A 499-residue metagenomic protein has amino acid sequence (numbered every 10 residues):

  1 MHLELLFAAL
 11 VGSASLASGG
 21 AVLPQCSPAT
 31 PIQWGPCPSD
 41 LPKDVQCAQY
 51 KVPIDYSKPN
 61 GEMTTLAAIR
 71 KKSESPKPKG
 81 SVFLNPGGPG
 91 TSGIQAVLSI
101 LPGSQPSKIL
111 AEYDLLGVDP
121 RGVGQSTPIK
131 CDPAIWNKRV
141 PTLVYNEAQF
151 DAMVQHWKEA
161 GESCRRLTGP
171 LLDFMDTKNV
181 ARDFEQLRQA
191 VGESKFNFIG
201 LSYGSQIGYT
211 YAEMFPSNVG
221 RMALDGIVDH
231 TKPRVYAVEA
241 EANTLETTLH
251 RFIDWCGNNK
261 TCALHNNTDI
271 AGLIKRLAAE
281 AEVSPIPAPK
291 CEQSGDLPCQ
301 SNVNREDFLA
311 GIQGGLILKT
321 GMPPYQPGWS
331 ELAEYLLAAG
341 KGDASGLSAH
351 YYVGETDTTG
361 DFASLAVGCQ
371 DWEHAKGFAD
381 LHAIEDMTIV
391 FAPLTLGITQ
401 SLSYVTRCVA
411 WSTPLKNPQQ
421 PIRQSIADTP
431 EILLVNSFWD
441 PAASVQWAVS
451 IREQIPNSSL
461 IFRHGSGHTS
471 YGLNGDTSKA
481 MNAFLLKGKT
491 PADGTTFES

Functional and structural regions predicted by a protein language model:
M1-A21: Fungal secretory targeting signals
A21-D307, A366-V367, W372-S499: Gly/Pro-rich cap/lid or specificity-loop segments adjacent to the active site
V283-A288, K319-M322, T359: Secretory-pathway/luminal and periplasmic proteins that interact with or process carbohydrate-rich
Q300-S301, I312-T320: An accessory alpha-helical subdomain
L309-L316, A333-L337: Short, amphipathic alpha-helical segments that act as regulatory/interfacial helices in nucleotide-processing proteins
L318-M322, W439-A442: Acidic catalytic loop of the alpha/beta-hydrolase fold
P327-L332, G340-A344: Glycine-rich, aromatic-lined ligand/substrate-binding cores of catalytic and carbohydrate-binding domains
K341-W372: Long, low-complexity segments enriched in small/aliphatic residues
